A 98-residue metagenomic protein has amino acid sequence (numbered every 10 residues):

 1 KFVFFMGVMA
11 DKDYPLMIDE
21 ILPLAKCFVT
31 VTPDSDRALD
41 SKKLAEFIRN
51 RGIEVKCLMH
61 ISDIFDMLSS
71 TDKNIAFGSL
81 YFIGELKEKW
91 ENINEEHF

Functional and structural regions predicted by a protein language model:
K1-F98: ATP-dependent carboxylate-amine ligase
